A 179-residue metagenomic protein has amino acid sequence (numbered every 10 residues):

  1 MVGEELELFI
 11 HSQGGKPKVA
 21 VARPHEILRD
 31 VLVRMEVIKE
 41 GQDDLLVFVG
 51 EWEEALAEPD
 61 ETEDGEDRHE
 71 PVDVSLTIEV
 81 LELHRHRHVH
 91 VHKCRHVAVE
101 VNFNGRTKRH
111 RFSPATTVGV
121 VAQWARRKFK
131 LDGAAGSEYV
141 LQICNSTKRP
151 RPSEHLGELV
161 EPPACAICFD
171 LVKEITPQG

Functional and structural regions predicted by a protein language model:
M1-G179: Ubiquitin system architectures
